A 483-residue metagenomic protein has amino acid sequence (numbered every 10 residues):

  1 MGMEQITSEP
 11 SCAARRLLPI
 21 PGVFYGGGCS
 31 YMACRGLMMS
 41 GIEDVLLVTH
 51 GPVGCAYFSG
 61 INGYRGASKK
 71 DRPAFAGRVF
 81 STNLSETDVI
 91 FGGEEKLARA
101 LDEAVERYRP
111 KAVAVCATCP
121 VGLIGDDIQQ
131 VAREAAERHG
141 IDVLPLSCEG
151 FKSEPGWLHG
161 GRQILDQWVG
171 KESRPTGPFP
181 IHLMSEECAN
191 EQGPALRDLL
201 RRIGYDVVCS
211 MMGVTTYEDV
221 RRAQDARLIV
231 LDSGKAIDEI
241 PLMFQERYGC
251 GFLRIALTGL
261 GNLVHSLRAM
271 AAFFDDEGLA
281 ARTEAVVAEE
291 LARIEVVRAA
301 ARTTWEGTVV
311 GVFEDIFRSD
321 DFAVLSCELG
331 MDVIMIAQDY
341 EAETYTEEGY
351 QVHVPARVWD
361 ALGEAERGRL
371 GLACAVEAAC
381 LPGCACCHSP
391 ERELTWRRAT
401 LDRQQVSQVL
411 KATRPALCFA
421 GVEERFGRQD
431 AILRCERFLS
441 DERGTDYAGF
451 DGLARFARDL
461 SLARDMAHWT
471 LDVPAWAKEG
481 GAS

Functional and structural regions predicted by a protein language model:
M1-S483: An N-terminal assembly and electron-transfer interface module characteristic of large anaerobic redox and radical
